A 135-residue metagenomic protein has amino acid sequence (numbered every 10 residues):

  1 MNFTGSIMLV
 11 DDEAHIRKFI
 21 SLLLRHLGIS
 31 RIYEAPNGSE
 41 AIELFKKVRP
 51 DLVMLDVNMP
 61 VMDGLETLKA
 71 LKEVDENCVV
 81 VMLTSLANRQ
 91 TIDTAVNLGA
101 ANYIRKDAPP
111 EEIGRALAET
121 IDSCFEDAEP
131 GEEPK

Functional and structural regions predicted by a protein language model:
A14-Y33: Two-component/phosphorelay signaling modules centered on CheY-like receiver
N37-E40, D63-E66: Acidic catalytic/metal-coordinating carboxylates
V48-M54: Active-site beta3 strand of CheY-like receiver
V53, V80, Y103-I104: Two-component signal transduction core modules
M59: Receiver (REC) domain active-site loop signature in two-component systems and cognate sites in sensor histidine kinases
E66, A87-I104, A108: Alpha4 helix (beta4-alpha4-beta5 surface) of REC/receiver domains from two-component response regulators
Q90, A108-I121: C-terminal output helix
